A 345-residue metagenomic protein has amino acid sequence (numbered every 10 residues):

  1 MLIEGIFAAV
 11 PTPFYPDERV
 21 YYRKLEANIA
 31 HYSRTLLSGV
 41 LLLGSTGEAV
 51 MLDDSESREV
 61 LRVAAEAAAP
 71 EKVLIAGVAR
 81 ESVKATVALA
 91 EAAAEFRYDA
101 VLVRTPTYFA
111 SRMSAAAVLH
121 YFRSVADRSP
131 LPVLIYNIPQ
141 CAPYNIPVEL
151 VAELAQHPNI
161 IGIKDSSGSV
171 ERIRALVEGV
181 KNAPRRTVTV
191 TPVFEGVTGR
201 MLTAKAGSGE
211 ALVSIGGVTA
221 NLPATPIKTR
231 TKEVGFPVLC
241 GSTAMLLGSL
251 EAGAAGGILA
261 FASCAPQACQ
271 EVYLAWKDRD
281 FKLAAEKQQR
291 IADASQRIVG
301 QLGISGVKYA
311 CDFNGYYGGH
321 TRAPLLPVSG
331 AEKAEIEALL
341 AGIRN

Functional and structural regions predicted by a protein language model:
M1-N145, V151: Active-site beta->alpha loop and helix N-cap motifs at the rims of alpha/beta catalytic domains
R23-A27, H31, E59, V63 (+6 more regions): A non-catalytic, amphipathic alpha-helix used as a structural packing/dimerization or gating element in enzyme scaffolds
L25, S57, L61, T86 (+5 more regions): A general structural signal for well-ordered alpha-helical segments in protein cores
T35, E59, V63-A68, A92 (+9 more regions): Alpha-helical structural signal in soluble globular domains
E71, H157-P158, Q301: Acidic-histidine catalytic/liganding microenvironments
S124-D127, P139-A292, Q296-R297: Catalytic alpha/beta core domains of metabolic enzymes, predominantly
I298, L302-N345: C-terminal extensions of enzymes
